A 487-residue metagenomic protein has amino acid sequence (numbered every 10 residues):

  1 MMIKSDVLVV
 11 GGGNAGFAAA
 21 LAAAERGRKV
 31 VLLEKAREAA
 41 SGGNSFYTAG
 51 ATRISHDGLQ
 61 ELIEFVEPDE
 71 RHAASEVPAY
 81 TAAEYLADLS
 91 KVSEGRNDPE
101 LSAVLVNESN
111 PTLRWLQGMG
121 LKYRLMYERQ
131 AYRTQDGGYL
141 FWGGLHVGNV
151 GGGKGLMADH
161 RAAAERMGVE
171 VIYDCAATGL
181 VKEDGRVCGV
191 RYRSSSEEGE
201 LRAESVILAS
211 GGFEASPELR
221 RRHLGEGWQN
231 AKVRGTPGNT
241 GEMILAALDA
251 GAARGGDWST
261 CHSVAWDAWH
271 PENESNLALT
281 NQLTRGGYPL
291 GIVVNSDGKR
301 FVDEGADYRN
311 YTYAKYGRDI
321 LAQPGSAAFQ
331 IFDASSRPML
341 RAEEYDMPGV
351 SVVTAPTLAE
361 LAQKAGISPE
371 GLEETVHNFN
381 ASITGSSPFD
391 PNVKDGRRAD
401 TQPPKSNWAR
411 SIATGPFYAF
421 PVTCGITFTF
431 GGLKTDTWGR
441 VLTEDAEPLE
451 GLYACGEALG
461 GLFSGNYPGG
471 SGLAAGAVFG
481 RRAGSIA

Functional and structural regions predicted by a protein language model:
M2-A15, V31: Beta1/beta-strand and adjacent pyrophosphate-binding region of the FAD-binding site in flavoprotein oxidoreductases
E25-S45: Glycine-rich FAD pyrophosphate-binding loop
F46-A82: N-terminal glycine-rich dinucleotide-binding loop that anchors FAD/FMN and/or NAD(P) in oxidoreductases
H72-D136, A355-N378: Rossmann-like flavin
L101-E198, S216-L219, A265-W269, I383-A413: Conserved redox-cofactor binding core of oxidoreductases
G179, G371-L462, N466: A glycine-rich dinucleotide-binding beta-alpha-beta segment and adjacent secondary-structure elements that constitute
S194-E197, L201-H270, L473, F479-R482: Glycine-rich loop(s) and the adjacent beta-strand/alpha-helix scaffold that form part
T240, I244-A246, A250-G371: An anion/pyrophosphate-binding glycine-rich loop and adjacent beta-alpha core in soluble alpha-beta enzymes
